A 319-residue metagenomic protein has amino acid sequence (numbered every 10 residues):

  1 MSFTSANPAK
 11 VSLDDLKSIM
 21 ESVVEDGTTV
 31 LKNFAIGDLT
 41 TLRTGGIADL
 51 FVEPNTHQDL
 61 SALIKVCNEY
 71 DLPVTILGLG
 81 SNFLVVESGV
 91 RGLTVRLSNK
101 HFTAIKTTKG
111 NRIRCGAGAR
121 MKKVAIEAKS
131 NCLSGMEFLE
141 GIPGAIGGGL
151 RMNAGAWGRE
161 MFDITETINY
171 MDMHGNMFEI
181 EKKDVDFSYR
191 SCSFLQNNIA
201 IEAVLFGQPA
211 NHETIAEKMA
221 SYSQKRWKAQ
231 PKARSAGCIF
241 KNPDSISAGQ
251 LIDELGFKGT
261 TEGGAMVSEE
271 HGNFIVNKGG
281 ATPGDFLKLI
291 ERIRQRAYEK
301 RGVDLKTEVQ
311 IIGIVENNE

Functional and structural regions predicted by a protein language model:
S2, L31-K32, T40, M171-E291 (+1 more regions): Phosphate/pyrophosphate- and phosphate-bearing ligand-binding catalytic cores of soluble enzymes
F3-I146: Anion-binding (especially nucleotide phosphate/pyrophosphate-binding) glycine-rich loop and adjoining beta-alpha core
V11, G37, N55-Q58, A119 (+8 more regions): Conserved active-site and cofactor/substrate-binding residues in soluble primary-metabolism enzymes
K17-M20, L60-I64, A125, T165 (+4 more regions): A generic alpha-helix structural signal
G45-G46, V52-H57, L84-T103, R151-E181 (+1 more regions): Structural signature of FAD isoalloxazine-binding scaffolds in flavoprotein oxidoreductases
Y70, L77-L79, I164, A233-R234 (+1 more regions): Short, basic and Ser/Thr-rich N-terminal targeting/leader segments
N82-F83, A125-A128, M136-E140, N153-E160 (+3 more regions): A generic local secondary-structure boundary/capping motif
T94, E137, N169, V309-Q310: Residues embedded in well-ordered beta-strands within globular domains across many folds
